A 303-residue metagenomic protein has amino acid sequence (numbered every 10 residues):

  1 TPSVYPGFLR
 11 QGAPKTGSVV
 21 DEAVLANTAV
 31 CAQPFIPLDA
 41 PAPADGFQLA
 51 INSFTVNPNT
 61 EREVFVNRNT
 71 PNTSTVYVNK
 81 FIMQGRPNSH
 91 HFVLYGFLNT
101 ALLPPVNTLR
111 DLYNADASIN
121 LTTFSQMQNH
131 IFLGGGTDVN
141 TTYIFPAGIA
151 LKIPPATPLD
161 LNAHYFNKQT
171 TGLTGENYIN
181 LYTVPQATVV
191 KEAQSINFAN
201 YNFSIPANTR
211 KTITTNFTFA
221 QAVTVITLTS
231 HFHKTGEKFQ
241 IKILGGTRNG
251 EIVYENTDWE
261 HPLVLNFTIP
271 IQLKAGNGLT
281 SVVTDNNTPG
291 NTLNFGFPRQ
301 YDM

Functional and structural regions predicted by a protein language model:
P2-V30: Short beta-strand elements
E22-F92, T170-T235, G290-M303: Solvent-exposed, flexible loop/coil segments flanking beta-strands in beta-rich domains
N79, A150-F166, I271-N287: Noncatalytic modules at the cell exterior or secretory-pathway interfaces, chiefly beta-strand-rich lectin/adhesion
H91-L102, E237-T247: Short, surface-exposed beta-strand/strand-loop-strand elements in extracellular ectodomains
L98-P155: Long, hydrophobic/aromatic-enriched structural stretches that serve as scaffold segments
F124, H130-T137, F203-P206, Y254-F267: Extracellular carbohydrate recognition and processing domains and analogous Trp-centered ligand-binding platforms
V139-V190: Long, hydrophobic, well-ordered secondary-structure blocks that form the structural core and pocket-lining surfaces
I226-D302: Extended, compositionally biased non-globular segments
